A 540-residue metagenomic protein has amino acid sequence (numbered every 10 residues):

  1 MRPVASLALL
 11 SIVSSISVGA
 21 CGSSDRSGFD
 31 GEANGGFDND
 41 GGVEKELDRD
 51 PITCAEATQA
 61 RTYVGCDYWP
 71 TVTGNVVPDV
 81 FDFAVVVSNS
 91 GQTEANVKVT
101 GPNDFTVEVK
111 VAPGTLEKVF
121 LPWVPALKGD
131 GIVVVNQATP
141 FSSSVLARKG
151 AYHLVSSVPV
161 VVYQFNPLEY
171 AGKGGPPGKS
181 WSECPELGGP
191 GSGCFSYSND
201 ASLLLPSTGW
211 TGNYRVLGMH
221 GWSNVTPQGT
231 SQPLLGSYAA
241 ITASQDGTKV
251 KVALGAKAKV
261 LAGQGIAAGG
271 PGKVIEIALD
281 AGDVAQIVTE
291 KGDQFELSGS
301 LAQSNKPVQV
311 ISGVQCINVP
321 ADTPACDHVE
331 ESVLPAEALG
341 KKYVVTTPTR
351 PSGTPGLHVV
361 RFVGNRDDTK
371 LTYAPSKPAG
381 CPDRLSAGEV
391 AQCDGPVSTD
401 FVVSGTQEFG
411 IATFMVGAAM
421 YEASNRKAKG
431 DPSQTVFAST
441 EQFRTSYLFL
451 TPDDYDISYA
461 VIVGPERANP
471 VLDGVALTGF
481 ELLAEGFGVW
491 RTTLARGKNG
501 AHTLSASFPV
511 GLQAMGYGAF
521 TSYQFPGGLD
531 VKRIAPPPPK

Functional and structural regions predicted by a protein language model:
M1-S6, V13-R49: Ser/Thr-rich, Pro/Gly/Ala-heavy low-complexity intrinsically disordered linkers and tails of secreted extracellular
V43-K540: Intrinsically disordered, low-complexity linker/terminal regions across diverse proteins
